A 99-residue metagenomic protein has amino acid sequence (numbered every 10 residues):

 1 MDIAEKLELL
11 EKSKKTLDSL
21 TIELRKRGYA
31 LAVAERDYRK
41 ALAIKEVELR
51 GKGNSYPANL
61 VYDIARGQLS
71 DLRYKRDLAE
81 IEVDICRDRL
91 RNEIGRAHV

Functional and structural regions predicted by a protein language model:
M1-I22: Short, charge-rich amphipathic alpha-helices with coiled-coil/heptad character
K6-L7, K45, V61, A65: Generic structural signal of hydrophobic/aromatic residues within well-ordered alpha-helices of folded domains
L24-N59: Extended alpha-helical coiled-coil "stalk/arm" regions that act as elongated linkers or oligomerization scaffolds
R50-E82: Short, glycine/alanine-rich amphipathic alpha-helical segment that often forms an alpha-turn-alpha hairpin
A97-V99: Conserved small/polar residues in nucleotide/adenosyl-binding loops
